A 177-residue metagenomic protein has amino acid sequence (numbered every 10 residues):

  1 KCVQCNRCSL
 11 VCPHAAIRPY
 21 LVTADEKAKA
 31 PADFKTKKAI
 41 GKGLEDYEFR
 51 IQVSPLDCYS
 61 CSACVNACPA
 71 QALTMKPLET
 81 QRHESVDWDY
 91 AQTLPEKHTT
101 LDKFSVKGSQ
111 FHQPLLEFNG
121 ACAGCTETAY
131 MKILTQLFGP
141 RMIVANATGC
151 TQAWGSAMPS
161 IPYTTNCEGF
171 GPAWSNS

Functional and structural regions predicted by a protein language model:
K1, H14, P19, G171-S177: Proteins with a high burden of low-complexity, intrinsically disordered sequence enriched in S/T/G/P/A and R, requiring
K1-C2, C12, S54, C68 (+2 more regions): Conserved structural-core and active-site-/substrate-pathway-adjacent residues in large, well-folded domains of enzymes
K1-Q4, V22-S60, L78-H83, S109-N119: Ferredoxin-like iron-sulfur electron-transfer modules
C5, C61, G139-R141: Acidic-histidine catalytic/liganding microenvironments
R7-E26, S54, Y59, A63-Q81 (+1 more regions): Iron-sulfur cluster-binding cysteine motifs and their immediate structural context in ferredoxin-like electron-transfer
S9, K27-K29, L44, T74-S177: Iron-sulfur-associated redox domains of electron-transfer enzymes in respiratory and anaerobic energy metabolism
P13-A15, Y47-F49, P69-Q71, P140 (+1 more regions): Generic structural motif recognizing short loop/turn segments at the entrances and edges of beta-strands
